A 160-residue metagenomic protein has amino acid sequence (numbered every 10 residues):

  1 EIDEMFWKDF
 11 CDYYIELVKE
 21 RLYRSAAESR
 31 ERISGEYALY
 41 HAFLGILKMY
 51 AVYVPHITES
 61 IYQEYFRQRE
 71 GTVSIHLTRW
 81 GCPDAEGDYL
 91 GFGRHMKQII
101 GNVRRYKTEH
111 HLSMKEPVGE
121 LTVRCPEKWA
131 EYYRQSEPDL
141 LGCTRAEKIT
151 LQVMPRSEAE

Functional and structural regions predicted by a protein language model:
E1-E160: Feature 926 captures the class I aminoacyl-tRNA synthetase adenylation module centered on the KMSKS loop
